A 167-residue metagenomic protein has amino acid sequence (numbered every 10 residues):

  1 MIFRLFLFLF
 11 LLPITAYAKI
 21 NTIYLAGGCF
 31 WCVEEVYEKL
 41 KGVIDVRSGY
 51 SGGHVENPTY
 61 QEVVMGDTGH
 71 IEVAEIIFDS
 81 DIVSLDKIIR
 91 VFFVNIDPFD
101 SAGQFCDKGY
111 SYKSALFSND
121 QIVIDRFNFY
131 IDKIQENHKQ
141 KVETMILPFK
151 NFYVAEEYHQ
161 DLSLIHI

Functional and structural regions predicted by a protein language model:
L5-P13: Sec-dependent N-terminal signal peptides
Y17-I165: Flexible coil/turn and secondary-structure edge motifs
